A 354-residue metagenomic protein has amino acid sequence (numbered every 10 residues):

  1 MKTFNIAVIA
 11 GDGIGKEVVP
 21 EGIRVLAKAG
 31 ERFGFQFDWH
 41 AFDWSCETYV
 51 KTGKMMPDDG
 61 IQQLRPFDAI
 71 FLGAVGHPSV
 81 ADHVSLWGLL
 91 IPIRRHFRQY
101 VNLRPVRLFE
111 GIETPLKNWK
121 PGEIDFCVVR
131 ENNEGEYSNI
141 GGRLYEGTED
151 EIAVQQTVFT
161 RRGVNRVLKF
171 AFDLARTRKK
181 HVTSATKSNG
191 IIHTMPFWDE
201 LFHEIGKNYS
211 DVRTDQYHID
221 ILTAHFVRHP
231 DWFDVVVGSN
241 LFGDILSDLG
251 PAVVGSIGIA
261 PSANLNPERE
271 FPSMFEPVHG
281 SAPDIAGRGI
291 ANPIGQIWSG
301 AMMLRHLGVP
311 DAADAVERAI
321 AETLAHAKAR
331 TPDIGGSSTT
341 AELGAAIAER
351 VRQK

Functional and structural regions predicted by a protein language model:
A7-R24, K28-G30, T148-D220: Glycine-rich phosphate/diphosphate-binding loop of Rossmann-like nucleotide-binding domains
D12-G15, D68, V129, A171 (+5 more regions): Buried hydrophobic positions in well-ordered alpha/beta secondary-structure cores of metabolic enzymes
G22, L26, F202, Q296-L304 (+1 more regions): Buried hydrophobic packing segments
G34-H40, R178-T186, Y209-Y217, V309-E317 (+1 more regions): Flexible, glycine/charged-enriched surface loops at secondary-structure junctions
G34-P57, F226: N-terminal beta-loop-helix "entrance" segment that forms/cooperates in small-molecule cofactor or anionic ligand
T48-Y49, F226-T331: Glycine-rich phosphate/nucleotide-binding loop
V50-V154, L241: N-terminal glycine-rich phosphate/adenylate-binding segment common to multiple enzyme folds
G111, Y217-A224: Short acidic loop-to-helix transition motifs that present clustered carboxylates
